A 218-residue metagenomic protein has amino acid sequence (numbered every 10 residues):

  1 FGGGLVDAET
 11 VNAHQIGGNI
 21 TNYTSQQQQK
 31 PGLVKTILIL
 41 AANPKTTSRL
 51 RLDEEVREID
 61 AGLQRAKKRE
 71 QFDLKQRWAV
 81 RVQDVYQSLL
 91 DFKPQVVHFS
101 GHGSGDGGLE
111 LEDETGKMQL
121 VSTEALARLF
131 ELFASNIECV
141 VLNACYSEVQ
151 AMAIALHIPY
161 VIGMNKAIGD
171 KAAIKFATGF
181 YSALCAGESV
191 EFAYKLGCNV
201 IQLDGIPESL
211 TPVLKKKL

Functional and structural regions predicted by a protein language model:
F1-T36: Long, low-complexity intrinsically disordered regions enriched in small/polar and proline/glycine residues
A8, D91-F92, F176-T178: Short, surface-exposed amphipathic charged segments that create phosphate/polyanion-binding patches used for binding
Q28-T123: A domain-level signal for caspase-like cysteine endopeptidase catalytic cores and their zymogen-processing architecture
K68, F72-K75, S135-L218: Active-site-proximal C-terminal subdomain of hydrolase catalytic domains
V85, L89, L126-F130, F180 (+1 more regions): Generic hydrophobic alpha-helical segments
L90-D91, E131-L132, A155-L156: Solvent-exposed polar/charged
E112-C145: Caspase-like (clan CD) cysteine peptidase catalytic core
